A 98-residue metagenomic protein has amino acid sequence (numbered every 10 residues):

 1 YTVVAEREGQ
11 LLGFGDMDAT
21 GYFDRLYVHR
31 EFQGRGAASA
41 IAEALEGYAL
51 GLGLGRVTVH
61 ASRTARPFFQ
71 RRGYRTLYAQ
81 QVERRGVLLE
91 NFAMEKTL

Functional and structural regions predicted by a protein language model:
Y1-E31, A42-A44, Y48, Y78 (+1 more regions): Acetyl-CoA-dependent GNAT
H29, Q33, H60-S62: Residue-level recognition of the GNAT/N-acetyltransferase active site
G36: Conserved G/P- and acidic residue-centered "switch" motifs that form tight phosphate/ATP-binding loops in soluble
I41, A65-F68: Conserved short alpha-helix immediately C-terminal to the canonical SAM/SAH-binding motif I of Rossmann-like
A42, A49-S62: Conserved GNAT acetyl-CoA-binding A-motif
T58-H60, R75-A93: Conserved catalytic-core motifs of GNAT/GCN5-like acyltransferases
F69, Y74: Conserved active-site tyrosine of GNAT-family acetyltransferases
